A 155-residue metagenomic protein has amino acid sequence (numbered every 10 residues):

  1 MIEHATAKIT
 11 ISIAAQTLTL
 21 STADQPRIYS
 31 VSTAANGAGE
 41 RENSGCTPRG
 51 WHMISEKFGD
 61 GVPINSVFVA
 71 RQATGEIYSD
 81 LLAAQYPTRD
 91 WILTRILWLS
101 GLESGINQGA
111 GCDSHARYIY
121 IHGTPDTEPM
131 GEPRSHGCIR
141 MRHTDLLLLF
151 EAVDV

Functional and structural regions predicted by a protein language model:
M1-A7, S30-S44, E76-A83: N-terminal post-signal-peptidase region of extra-cytosolic proteins
H4-T6, I13-A15, P26, R49 (+2 more regions): Extracytoplasmic
I11-T17, V155: A short, compositionally biased
A14, A23-Q25, A34-N36, K57-G59 (+2 more regions): Solvent-exposed coil/turn segments that connect beta secondary-structure elements in extracytoplasmic/periplasmic
D24-I28, Q72: Short, surface-exposed beta-strand-loop junctions and turns on beta-sheet-rich folds
I28-F58, V62-F68: Electropositive
V62-V155: Exported/periplasmic cell-wall-interacting domains
